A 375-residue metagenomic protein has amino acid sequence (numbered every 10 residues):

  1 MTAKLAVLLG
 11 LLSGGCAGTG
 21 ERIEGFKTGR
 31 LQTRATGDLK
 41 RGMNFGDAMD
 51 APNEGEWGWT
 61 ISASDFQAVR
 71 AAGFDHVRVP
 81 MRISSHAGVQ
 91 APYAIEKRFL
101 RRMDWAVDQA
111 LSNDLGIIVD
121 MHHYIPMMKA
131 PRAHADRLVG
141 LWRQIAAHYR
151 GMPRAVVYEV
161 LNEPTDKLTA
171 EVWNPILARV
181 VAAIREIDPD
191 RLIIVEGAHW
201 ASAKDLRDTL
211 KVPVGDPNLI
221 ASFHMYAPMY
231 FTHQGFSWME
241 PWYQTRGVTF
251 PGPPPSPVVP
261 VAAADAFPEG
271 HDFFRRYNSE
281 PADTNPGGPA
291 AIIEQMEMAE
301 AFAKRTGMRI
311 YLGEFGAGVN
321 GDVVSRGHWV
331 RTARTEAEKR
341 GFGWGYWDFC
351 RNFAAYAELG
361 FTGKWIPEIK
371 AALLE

Functional and structural regions predicted by a protein language model:
M1-L8: N-terminal export leaders
I23-F26, R30-L192, G197-T209, G215-N218 (+3 more regions): Active-site mouth of glycoside hydrolases
I117, I310, W344: Hydrophobic anchor at the start of a short beta-strand that flanks the dinucleotide cofactor-binding loop
H134, A291-I292: Alpha-helical scaffold elements lining the catalytic groove of polysaccharide deacetylases
V139-P286, I293, E297-A317, K339-R340: Active-site region of glycoside hydrolase catalytic domains
G321-E375: Aromatic-rich peripheral "rim/lid" segments of glycoside hydrolase catalytic domains that contact and position glycan
